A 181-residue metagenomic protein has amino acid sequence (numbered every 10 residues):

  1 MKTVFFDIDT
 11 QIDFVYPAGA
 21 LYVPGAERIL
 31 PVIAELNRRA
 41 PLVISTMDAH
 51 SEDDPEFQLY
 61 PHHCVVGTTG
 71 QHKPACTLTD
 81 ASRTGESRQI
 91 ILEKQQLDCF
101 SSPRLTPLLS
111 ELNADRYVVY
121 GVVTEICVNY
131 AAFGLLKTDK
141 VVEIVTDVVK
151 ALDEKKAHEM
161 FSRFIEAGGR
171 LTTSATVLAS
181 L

Functional and structural regions predicted by a protein language model:
M1-E93, V141, L152-D153, A157-L181: Active-site acidic carboxylates
I8, D48, V122-T124, D147: Cofactor-binding loop segments of dinucleotide-utilizing enzymes, especially the Rossmann-like FAD- and NAD(P)+-binding
V32-L36, I126-K137: Histidine-anchored nucleotide/phosphate-binding helix
H50-E52, L97-C99, E125, K150-A151: Short, catalytically relevant binding-site loops at active-site mouths
E56-F57, S102-R104, Y130-A131, K155-K156: Short, well-ordered secondary-structure micro-motifs
H72-E125: Internal catalytic-core helix/loop-beta-alpha segment that presents or stabilizes conserved functional determinants
V118-G121, V141-E154: A short glycine-rich beta-strand->turn/loop micro-motif centered on a GG-aromatic cluster
